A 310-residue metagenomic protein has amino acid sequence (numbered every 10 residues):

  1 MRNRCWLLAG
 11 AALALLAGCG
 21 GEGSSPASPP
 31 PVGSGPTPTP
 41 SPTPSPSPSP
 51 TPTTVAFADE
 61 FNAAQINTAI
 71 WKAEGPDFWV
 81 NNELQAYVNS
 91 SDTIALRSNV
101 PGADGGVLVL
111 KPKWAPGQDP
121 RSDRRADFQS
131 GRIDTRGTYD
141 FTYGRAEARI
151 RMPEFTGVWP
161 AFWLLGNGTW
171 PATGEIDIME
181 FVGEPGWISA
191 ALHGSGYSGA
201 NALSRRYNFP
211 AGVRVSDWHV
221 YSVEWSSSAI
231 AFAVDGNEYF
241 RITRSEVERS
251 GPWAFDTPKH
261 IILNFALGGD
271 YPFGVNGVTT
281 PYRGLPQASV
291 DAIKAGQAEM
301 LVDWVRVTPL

Functional and structural regions predicted by a protein language model:
M1-L8: Bacterial N-terminal signal peptides that target proteins for export
A9-P52: Bacterial Sec-dependent N-terminal signal peptides
V32, P42-L310: GH16 jelly-roll
